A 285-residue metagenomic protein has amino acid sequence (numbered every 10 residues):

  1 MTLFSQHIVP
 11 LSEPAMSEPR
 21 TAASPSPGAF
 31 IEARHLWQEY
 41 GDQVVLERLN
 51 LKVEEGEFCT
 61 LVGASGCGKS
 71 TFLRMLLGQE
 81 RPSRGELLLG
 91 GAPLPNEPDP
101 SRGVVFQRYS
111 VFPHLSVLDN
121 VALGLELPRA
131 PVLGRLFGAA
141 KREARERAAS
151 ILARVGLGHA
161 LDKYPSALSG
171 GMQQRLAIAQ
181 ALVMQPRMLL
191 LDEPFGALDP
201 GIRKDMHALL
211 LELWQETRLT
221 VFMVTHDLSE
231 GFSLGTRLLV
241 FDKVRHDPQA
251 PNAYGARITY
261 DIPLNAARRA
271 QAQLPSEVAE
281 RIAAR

Functional and structural regions predicted by a protein language model:
V62-A64: The feature captures the beta-strand-to-loop junction immediately N-terminal to the Walker
L77: Helix-to-loop junction immediately C-terminal to a conserved catalytic motif
G85-E97: Conserved ABC transporter NBD signature motif
P93, E126-A160, E212: Conserved ABC ATPase "signature" region
L118-E126: Short helical segment in ABC ATPase nucleotide-binding domains corresponding to the A-loop/adjacent helical element
Y164-L168, M172: Conserved ABC ATPase signature
V183-R187: A short, proline-enriched helix->beta-strand linker immediately N-terminal to the Walker B motif in ABC-type P-loop
